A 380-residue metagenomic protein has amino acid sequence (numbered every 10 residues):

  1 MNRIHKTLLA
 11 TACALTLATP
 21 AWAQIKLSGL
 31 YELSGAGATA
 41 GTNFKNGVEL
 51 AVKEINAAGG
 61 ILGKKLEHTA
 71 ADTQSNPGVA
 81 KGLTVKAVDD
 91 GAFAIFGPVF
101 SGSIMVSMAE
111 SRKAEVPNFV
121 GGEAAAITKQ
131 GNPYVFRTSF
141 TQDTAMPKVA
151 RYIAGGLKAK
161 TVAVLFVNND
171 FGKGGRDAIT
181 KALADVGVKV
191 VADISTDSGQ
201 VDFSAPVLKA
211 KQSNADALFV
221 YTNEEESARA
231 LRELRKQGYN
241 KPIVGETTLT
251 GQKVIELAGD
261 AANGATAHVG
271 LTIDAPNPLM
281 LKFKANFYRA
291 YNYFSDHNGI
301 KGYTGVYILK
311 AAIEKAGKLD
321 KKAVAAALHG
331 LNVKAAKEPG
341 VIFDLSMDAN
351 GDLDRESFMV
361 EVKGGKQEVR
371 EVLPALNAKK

Functional and structural regions predicted by a protein language model:
N2-C13, A23-K380: Extracytosolic ligand-binding ectodomains
A18-P20: N-terminal signal peptide c-region/cleavage motif recognized by signal peptidases
